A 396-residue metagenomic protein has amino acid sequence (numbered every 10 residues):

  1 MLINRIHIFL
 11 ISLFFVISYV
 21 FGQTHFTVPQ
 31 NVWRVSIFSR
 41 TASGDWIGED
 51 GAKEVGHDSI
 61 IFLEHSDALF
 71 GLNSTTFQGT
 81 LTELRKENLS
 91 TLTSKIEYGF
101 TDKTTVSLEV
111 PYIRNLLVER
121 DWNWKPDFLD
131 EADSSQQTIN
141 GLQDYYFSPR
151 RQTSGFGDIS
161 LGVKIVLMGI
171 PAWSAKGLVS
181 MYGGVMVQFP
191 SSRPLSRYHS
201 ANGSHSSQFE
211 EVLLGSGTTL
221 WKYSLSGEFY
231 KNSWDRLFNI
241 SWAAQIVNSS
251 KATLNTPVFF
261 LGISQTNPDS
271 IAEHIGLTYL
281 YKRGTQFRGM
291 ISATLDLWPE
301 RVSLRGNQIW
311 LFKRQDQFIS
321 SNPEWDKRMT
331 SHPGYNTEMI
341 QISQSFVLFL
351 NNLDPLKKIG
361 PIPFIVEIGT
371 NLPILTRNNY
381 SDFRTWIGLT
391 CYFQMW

Functional and structural regions predicted by a protein language model:
I8-S18: Bacterial N-terminal signal peptides
F21-S90, S94, G262-I271: Short glycine/proline- and aromatic-enriched beta-strand/turn motifs that initiate or cap beta-hairpins
G22-W33, K103, E119, M168-M181 (+6 more regions): Short loop/turn motifs that connect adjacent beta-strands in outer-membrane beta-barrel proteins
W33-S39, V106-L108, L161, G177-V185 (+6 more regions): Transmembrane beta-strands of outer-membrane beta-barrel proteins
S39-D45, V110-L116, D158, L167 (+8 more regions): Transmembrane beta-strands of outer-membrane beta-barrel pores
G56-S59, S66, E131-Q136, T253-W396: Outer membrane beta-barrel transmembrane domains
T91-T93, E97, S160-G162, K222-S226 (+3 more regions): Membrane-embedded beta-strand positions in outer-membrane beta-barrel channels/transporters
N115-Y281, K327-E338: Outer-membrane pore/translocation modules
